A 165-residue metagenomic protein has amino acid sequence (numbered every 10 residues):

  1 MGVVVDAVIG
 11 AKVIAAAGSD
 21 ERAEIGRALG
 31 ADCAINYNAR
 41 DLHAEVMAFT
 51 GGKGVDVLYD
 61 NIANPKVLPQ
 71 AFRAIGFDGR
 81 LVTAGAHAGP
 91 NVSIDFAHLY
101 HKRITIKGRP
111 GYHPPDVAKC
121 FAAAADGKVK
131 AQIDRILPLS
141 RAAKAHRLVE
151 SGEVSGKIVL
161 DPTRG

Functional and structural regions predicted by a protein language model:
M1-R40: Mid-domain Rossmann-like dinucleotide-binding core that forms the NAD(H)/NADP(H) cofactor-binding site
K12, G79-R80, T105: Short glycine-centered segments of the SAM/dcSAM-binding site in methyltransferase folds
A31, G54-V55, V129, A142: Local beta-strand N-terminus motif with an aromatic residue
L42-G52: Short amphipathic alpha-helix with an adjacent loop that forms part of the alpha/beta core around
Y59: N-terminal Rossmann-like NAD(P) cofactor-binding module of classical short-chain dehydrogenase/reductase
R73-I75: Conserved helix-to-beta-strand junction in the class I
F77, P114-G165: C-terminal hydrophobic helical "lid"/dimerization subdomain of Rossmann-like NAD(P)H-dependent oxidoreductases
A86-H101: Rossmann-fold NAD(P)-binding glycine/threonine-rich loop
